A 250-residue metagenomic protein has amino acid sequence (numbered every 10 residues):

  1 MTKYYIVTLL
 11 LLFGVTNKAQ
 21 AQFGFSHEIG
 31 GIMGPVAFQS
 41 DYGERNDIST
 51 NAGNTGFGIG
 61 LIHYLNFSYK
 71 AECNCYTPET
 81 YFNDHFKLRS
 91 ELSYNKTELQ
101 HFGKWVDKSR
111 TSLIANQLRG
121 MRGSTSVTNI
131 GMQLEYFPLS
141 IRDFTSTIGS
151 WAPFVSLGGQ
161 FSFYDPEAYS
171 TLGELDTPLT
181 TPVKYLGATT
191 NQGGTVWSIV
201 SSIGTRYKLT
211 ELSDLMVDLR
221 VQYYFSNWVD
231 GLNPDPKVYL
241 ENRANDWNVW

Functional and structural regions predicted by a protein language model:
A21-E72: Short glycine/proline- and aromatic-enriched beta-strand/turn motifs that initiate or cap beta-hairpins
A21-F25, N66-H85, S124, S140-A152 (+1 more regions): Short loop/turn motifs that connect adjacent beta-strands in outer-membrane beta-barrel proteins
G24, S40-E44, S49, R206-W250: Predominantly the C-terminal beta-signal and adjacent terminal strand-loop region of outer-membrane beta-barrel
F25, N51-F57, D84, S126-I130 (+3 more regions): Residues that define the transmembrane beta-barrel architecture of outer-membrane proteins
G31-P35, I59-L65, A71, M132-P138 (+3 more regions): Residues on the lipid-exposed face of transmembrane beta-strands in outer-membrane beta-barrel proteins
G34-S40, N66-S68, S93-L99, Q160-P166 (+1 more regions): Structural signature of outer-membrane beta-barrel domains
D41-S49, A115-G123, D143, V183-N191 (+1 more regions): Extracellular loop and loop/strand-boundary signature of outer-membrane beta-barrel proteins
N46-T50, K104-S112, T171-P178, L232-L240: Flexible, surface-exposed loop regions and adjacent strand-edge segments of Gram-negative outer-membrane beta-barrel
